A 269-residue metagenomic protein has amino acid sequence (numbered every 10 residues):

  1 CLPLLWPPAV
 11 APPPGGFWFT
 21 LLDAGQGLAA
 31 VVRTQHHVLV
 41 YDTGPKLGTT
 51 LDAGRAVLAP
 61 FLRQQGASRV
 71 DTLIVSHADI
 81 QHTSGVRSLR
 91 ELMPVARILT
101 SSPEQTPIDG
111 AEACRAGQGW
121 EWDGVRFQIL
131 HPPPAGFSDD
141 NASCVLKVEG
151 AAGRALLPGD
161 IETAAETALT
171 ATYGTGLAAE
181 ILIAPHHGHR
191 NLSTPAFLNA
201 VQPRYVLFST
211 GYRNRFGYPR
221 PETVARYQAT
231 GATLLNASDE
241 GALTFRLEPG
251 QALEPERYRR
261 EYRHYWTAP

Functional and structural regions predicted by a protein language model:
C1-P269: Non-globular, low-confidence helical/coil segments that flank catalytic cores
